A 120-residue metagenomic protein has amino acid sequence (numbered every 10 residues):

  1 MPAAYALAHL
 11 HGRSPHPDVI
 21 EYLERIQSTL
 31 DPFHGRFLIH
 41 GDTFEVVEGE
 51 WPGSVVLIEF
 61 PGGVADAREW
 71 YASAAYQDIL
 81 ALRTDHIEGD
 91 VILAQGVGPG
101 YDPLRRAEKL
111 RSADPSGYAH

Functional and structural regions predicted by a protein language model:
M1-S54, P61-R68, Q95-H120: Short S/T/G/P-rich N-terminal loop/turn motif that feeds into the first structured element of a domain
V55-V56, A75: Hydrophobic alpha-helical segments of small multi-pass membrane proteins
R68-G100: A contiguous, mid-protein "functional segment" used to position or interact with cofactors/ions or partner subunits
